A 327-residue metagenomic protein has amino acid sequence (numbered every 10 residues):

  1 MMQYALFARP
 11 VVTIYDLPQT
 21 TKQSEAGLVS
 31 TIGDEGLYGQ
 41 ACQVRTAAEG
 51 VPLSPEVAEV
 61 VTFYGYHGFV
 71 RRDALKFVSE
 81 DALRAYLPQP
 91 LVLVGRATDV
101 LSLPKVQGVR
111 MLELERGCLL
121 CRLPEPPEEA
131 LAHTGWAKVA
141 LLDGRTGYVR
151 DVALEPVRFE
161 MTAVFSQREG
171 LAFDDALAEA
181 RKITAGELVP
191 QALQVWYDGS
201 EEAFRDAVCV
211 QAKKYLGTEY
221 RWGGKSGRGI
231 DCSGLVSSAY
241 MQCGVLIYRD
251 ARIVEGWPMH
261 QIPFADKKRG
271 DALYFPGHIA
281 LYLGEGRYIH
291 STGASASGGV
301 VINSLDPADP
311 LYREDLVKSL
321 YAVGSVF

Functional and structural regions predicted by a protein language model:
M1-V12, Q19, S24-G27, Y38-Q43 (+5 more regions): Boundary regions of SH3-family modules and the immediately adjacent low-complexity/disordered segments in eukaryotic
Q19-Y38, S102-R116, P263: SH3/SH3-like (including bacterial SH3b) beta-barrel domains that bind proline-rich motifs or cell-wall ligands
G39, L114-L123, G186, R269-G270: Loop/turn positions that initiate beta-strands
V44, R122, Y274-F275: A generic structural signal for residues embedded in beta-strands
Q194-G199, E219-S226: Second-shell loop/turn segments in exported
V208, A212, G223-C243: Active-site nucleophilic cysteine motif
V245-P307: ...with weaker cross-activation on analogous glycine-rich loops/strands in unrelated enzymes
A308-F327: Low-complexity, Gly/Ser/Thr/Pro-rich intrinsically disordered linker/tail segments
